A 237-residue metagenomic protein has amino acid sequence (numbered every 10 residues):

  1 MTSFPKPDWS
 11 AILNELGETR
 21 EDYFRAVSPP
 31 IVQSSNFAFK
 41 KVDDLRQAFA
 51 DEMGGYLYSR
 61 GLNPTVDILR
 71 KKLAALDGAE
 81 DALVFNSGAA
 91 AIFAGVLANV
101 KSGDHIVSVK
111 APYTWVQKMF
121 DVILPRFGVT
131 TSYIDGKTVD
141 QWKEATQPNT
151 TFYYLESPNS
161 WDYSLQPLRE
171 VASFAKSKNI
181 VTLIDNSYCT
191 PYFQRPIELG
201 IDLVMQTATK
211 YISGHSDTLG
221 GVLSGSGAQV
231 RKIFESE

Functional and structural regions predicted by a protein language model:
T2-F4, L13-T19, A82-E237: Conserved PLP-enzyme active-site core in the AAT-like
T2-N63, K71: N-terminal "arm"/small-domain region of PLP-dependent enzymes with the aminotransferase-like
P5-K6, R25, A50, L76 (+2 more regions): A generic structural signal for short, solvent-exposed coil/turn residues that cap or connect secondary-structure
A26-V27, G78, D217: Short, basic and Ser/Thr-rich N-terminal targeting/leader segments
A38, G78, S226: Residue-level marker of positions within ordered structural domains that often coincide with functionally constrained
K41-A90, W115-V122: Conserved N-terminal alpha-helix of the aminotransferase class I/II PLP-enzyme fold
